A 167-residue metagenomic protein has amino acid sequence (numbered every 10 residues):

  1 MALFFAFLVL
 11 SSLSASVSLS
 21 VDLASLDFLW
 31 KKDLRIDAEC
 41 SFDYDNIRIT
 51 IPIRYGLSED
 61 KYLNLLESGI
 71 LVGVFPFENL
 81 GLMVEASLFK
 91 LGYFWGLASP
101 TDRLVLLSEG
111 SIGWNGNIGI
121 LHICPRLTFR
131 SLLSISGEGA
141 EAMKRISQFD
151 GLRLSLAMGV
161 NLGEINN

Functional and structural regions predicted by a protein language model:
M1-S12: Bacterial N-terminal signal peptides
A6-L8, V84, D102, G151: A residue-level detector for conformationally permissive "hinge/kink" positions
S11-L63, G159-N167: Short glycine/proline- and aromatic-enriched beta-strand/turn motifs that initiate or cap beta-hairpins
S25-L29, L57-K61, E78, K90-A98 (+2 more regions): Gram-negative outer-membrane beta-barrel proteins
F28-K32, Y62-N64, D102-L106, I146-D150: Short sequence motifs at beta-strands and strand-loop junctions characteristic of Gram-negative outer-membrane
R35, L65-E67, G151-S155: Short hydrophobic/aromatic beta-strand or adjacent loop that forms the aromatic wall/cage of a ligand/substrate-binding
D37-P125: Gram-negative (and chloroplast) outer-membrane scaffold detector with strong preference for beta-barrel transmembrane
G110-N167: Predominantly the C-terminal beta-signal and adjacent terminal strand-loop region of outer-membrane beta-barrel
